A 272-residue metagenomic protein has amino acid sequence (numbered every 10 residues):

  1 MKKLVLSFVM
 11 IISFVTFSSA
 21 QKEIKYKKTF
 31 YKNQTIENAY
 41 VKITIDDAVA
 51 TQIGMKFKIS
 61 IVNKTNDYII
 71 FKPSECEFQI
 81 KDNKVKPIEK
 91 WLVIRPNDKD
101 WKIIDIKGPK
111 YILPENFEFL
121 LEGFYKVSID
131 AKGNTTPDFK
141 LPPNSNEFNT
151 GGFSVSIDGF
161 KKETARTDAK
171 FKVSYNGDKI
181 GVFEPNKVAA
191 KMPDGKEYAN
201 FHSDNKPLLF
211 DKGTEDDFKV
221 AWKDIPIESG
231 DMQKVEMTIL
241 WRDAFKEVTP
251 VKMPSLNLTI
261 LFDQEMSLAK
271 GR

Functional and structural regions predicted by a protein language model:
M1-E23: Bacterial Sec-dependent N-terminal signal peptides
A20-Q34, I112-E147, Q264-M266: A eukaryote-biased signal for short, well-structured alpha-helical docking elements
I24-Q52, T135-E163: Low-complexity, acidic Ser/Thr/Pro/Gly-rich terminal tails and inter-domain linkers that flank the onset of structured
Q52-K58, G133, A165-K170: Short, solvent-exposed loop/turn segments enriched in Ser/Thr/Gly
I61-D67, V173-D178: Asparagine-centered strand-capping/turn motif at beta-strand->loop junctions
D67-E75, K179-K187: Short, hydrophobic/aromatic beta-strand segments
E75-I88, P143, V188-E197, F201: Solvent-exposed beta-hairpin/edge-strand motifs
N83-D130, E197-V248: Short, solvent-exposed, Trp/other aromatic-anchored flexible loops in extracytoplasmic proteins
